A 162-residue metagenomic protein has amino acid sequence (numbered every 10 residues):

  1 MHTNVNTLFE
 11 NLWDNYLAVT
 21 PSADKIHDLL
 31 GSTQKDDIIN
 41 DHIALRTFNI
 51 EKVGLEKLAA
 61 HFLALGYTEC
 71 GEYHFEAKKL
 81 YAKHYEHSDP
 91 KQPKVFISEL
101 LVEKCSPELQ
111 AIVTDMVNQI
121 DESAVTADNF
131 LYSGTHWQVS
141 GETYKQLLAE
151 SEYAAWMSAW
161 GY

Functional and structural regions predicted by a protein language model:
M1-H84, K91-Q92: An N-terminus-focused feature that recognizes amino-terminal "leader" regions
A64-Y162: Internal, hydrophobic cores of structured domains that mediate oligomerization or house catalytic pockets within large
